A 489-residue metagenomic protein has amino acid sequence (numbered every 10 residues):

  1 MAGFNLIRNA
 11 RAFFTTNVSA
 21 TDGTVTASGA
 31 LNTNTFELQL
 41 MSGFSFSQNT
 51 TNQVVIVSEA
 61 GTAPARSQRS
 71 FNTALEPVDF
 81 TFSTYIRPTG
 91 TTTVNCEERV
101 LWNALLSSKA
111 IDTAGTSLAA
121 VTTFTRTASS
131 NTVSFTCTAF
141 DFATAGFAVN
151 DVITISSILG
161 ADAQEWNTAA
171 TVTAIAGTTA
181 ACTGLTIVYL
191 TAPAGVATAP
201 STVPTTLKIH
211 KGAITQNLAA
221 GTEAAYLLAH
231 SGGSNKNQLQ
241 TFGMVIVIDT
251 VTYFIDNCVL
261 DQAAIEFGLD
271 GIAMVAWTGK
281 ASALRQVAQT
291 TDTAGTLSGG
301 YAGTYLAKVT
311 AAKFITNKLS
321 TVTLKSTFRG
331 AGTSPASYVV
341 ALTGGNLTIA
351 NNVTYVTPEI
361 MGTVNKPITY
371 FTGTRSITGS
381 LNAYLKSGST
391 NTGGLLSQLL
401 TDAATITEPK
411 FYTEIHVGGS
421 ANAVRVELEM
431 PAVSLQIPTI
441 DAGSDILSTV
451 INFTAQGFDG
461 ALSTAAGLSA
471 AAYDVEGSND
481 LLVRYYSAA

Functional and structural regions predicted by a protein language model:
M1-A489: Signature of extracytoplasmic/envelope-associated structural regions
